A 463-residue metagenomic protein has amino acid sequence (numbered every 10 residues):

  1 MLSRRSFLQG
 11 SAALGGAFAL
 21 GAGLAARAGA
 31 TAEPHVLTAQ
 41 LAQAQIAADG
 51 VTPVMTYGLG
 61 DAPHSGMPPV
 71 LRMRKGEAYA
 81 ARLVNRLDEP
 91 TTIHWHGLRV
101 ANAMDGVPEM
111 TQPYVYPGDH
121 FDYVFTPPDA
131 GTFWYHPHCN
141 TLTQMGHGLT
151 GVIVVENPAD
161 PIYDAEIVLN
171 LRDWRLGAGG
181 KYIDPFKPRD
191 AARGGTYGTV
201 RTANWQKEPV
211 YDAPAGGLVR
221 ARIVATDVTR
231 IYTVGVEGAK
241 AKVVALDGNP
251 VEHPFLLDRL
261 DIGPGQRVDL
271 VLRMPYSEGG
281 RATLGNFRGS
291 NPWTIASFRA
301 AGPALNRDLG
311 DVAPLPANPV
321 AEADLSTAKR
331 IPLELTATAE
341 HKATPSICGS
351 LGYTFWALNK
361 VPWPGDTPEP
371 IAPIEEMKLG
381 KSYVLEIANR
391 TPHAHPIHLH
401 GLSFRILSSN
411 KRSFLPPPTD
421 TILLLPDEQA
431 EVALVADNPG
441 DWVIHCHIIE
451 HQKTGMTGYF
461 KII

Functional and structural regions predicted by a protein language model:
S6-R27: N-terminal export signals
F18, G29-Q40, M145-G177, E252-A394 (+2 more regions): Extended terminal and domain-junction accessory segments
D49, R74-G76, Y116-G118, D164 (+5 more regions): Solvent-exposed, conformationally flexible loop/turn segments
P63-G66, V70-M73, G97-D129, K207 (+4 more regions): Extracytoplasmic beta-sandwich strand-turn segments characteristic of Greek-key/jelly-roll folds
L83-L87, A225, I387-T391: Asparagine-centered strand-capping/turn motif at beta-strand->loop junctions
T91-H96, R230-V236, H395-L399: Short, hydrophobic/aromatic beta-strand segments
M104-V107, P113-P117, F186-T327, S409-T419: Histidine- and aromatic-rich segments of cupredoxin/plastocyanin-like copper-binding domains
P127-E156: Hydrophobic or amphipathic alpha-helical targeting/insertion segments
